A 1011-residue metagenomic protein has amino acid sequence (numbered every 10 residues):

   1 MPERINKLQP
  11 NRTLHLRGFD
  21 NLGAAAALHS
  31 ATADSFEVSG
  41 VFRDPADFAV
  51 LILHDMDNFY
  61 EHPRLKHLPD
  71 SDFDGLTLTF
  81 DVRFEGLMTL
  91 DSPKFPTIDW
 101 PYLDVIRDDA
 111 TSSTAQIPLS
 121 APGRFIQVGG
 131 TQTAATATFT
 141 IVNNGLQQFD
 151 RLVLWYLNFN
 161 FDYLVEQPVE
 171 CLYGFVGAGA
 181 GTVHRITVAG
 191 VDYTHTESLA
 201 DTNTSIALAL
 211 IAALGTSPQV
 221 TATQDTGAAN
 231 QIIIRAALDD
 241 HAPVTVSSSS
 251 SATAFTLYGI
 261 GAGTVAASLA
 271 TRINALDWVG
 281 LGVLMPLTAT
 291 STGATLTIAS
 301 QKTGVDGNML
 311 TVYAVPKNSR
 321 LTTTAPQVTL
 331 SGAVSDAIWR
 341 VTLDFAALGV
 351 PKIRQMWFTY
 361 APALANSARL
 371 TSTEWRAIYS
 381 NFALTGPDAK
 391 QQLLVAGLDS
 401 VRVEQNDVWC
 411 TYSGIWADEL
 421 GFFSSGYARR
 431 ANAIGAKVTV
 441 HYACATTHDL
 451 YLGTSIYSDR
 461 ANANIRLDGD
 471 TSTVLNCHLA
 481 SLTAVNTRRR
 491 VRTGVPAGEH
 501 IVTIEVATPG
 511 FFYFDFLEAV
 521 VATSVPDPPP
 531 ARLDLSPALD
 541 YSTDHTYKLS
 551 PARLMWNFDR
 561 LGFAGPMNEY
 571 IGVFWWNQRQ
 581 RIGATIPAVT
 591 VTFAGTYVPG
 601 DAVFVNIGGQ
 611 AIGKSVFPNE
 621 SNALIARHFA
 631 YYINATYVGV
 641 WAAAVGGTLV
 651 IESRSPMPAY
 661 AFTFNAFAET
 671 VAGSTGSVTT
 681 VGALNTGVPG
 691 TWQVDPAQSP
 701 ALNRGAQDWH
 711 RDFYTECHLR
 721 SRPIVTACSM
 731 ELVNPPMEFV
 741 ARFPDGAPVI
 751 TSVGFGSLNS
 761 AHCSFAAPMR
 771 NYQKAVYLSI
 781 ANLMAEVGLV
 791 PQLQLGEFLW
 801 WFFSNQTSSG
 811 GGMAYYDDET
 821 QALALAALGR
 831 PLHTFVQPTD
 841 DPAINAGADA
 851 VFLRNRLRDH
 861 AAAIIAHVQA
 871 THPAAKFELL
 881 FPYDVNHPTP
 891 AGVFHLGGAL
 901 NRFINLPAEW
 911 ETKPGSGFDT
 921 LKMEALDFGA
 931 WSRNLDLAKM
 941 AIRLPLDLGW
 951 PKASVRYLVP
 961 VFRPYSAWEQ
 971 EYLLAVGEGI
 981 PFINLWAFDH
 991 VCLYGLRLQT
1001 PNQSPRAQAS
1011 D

Functional and structural regions predicted by a protein language model:
S35-D72, A337-R340, S424-A445, R460-N462 (+1 more regions): Short beta-strands within extracellular/lumenal beta-sheet-rich domains
F59-T97, V341-P362, F382, T446-L450: Extra-cytoplasmic beta-strand recognition segments
G86-G130, W339, P387, T454-L475: Extracellular ligand-binding interfaces
T111-G129, D336-A347, T471-G498, A507-P509 (+1 more regions): Extracellular carbohydrate recognition and processing domains and analogous Trp-centered ligand-binding platforms
R124-T131, T138-D336, L450, I586-T670 (+2 more regions): Extended, beta-strand-rich, solvent-exposed assembly scaffolds of outer structural proteins
Q392-P526: Glycan-recognition surfaces in beta-rich domains, encompassing non-catalytic CBMs and lectin-like receptor-binding
P551-D559, A564-P566, Y570-W575, A727 (+3 more regions): Glycoside hydrolase catalytic-domain groove-lining segments
A564, N568-A584, P689-R856, P882-V893 (+1 more regions): Aromatic-lined carbohydrate-binding surfaces of glycoside hydrolases
